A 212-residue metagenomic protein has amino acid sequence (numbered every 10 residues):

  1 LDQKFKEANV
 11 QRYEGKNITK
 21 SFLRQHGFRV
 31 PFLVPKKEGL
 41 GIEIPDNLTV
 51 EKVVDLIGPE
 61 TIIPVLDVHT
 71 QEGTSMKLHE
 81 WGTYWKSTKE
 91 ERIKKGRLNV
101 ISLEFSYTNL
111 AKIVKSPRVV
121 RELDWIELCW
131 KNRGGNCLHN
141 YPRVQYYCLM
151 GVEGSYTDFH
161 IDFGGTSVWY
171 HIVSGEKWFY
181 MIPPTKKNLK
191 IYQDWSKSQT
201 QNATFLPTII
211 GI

Functional and structural regions predicted by a protein language model:
L1-I212: N-terminal accessory scaffold of Fe(II)-dependent oxygenases
